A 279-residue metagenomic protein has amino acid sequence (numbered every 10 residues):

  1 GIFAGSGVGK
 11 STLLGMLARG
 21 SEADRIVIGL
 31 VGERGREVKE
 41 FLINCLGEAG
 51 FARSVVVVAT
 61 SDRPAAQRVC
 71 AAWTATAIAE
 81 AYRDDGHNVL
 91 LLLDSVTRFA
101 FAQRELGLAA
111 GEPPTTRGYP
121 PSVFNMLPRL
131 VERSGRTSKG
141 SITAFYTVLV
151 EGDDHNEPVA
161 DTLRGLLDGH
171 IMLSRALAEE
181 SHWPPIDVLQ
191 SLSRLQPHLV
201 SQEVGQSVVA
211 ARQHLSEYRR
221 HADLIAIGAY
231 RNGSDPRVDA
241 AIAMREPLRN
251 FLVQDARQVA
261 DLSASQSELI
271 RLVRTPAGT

Functional and structural regions predicted by a protein language model:
G1-T279: P-loop NTPase catalytic core
